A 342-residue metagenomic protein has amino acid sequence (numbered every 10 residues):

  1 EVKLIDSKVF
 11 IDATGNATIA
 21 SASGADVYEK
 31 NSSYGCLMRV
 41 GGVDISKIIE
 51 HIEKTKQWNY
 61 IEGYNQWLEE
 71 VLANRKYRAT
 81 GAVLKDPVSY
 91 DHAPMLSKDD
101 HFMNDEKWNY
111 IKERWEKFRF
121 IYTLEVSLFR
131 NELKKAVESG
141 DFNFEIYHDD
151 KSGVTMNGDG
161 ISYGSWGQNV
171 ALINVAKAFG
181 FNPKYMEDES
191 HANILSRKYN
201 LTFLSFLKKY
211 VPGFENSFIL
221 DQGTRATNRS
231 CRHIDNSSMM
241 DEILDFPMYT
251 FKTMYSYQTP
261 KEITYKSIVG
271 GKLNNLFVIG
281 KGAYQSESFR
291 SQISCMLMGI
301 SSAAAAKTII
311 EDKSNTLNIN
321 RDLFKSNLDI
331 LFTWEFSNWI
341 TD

Functional and structural regions predicted by a protein language model:
V2-V9, T14-D342: Flavin (FAD/FMN)-binding glycine-rich loop and adjacent Rossmann-like elements that form
